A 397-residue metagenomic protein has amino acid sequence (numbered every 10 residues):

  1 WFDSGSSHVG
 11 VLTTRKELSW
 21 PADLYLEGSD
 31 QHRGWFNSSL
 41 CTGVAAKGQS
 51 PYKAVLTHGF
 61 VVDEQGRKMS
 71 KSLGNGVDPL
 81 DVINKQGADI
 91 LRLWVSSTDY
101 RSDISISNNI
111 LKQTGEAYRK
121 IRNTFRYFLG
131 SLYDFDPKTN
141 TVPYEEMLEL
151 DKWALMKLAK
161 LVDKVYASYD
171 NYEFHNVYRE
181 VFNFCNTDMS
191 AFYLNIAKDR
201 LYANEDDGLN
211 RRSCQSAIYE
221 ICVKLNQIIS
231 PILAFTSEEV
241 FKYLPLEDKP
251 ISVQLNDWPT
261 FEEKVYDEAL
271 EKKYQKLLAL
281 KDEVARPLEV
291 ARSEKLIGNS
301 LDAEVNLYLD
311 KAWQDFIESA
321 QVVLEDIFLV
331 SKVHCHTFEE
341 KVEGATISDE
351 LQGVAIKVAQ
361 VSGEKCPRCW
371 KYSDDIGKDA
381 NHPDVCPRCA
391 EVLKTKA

Functional and structural regions predicted by a protein language model:
W1-F135, A154-A197, L201, S216-I229 (+1 more regions): Structured secondary-structure scaffolds
G87, V392-A397: Short metal-binding segments enriched for Cys and/or His
F135-Y166, L194-P287, A291-D315, H334-F338 (+2 more regions): Acidic, turn-prone loop/beta-hairpin segments
Q321-F338: A glycine-rich helix N-cap at a beta->alpha junction
V361-E364, N381: Flanking scaffold residues of small Cys/His-coordinated metal-binding clusters
C366, C386-C389: Short cysteine-rich clusters marking metal-coordination/redox-active sites
Y372-D375, V392: Cys/His-rich metal-chelating microdomains
I376-D384: Short linker/helix segments within small regulatory modules
